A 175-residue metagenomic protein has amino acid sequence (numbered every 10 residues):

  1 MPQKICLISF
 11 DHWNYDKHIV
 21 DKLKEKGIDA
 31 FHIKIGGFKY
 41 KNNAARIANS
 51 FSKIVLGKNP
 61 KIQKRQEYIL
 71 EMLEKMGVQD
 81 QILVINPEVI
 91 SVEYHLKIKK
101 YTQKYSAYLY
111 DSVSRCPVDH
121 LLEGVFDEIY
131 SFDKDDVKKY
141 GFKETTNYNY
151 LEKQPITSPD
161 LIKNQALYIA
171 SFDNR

Functional and structural regions predicted by a protein language model:
M1-Y110, C116, L122, D127-E128: N-terminal pre-catalytic "stem/leader" segment of glycosyltransferase-like enzymes
H95-R175: Catalytic core of nucleotide-activated saccharide and alditol-phosphate transferases
